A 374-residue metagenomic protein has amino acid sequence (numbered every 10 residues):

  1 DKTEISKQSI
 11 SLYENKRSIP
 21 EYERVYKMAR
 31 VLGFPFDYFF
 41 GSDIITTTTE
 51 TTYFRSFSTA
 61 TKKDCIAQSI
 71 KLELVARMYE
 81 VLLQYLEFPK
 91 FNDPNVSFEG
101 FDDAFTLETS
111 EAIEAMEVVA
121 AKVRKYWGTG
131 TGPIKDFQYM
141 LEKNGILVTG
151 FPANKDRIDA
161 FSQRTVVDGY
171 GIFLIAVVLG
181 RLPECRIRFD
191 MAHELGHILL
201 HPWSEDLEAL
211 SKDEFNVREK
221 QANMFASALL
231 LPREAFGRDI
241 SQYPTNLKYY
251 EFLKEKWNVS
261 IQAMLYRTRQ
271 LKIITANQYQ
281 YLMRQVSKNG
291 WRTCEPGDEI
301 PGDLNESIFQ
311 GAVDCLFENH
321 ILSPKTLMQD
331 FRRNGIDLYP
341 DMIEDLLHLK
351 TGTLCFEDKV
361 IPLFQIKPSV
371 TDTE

Functional and structural regions predicted by a protein language model:
D1-E374: Active-site hotspot residues in diverse enzymes, especially metal/ion-binding acidic/histidine motifs
